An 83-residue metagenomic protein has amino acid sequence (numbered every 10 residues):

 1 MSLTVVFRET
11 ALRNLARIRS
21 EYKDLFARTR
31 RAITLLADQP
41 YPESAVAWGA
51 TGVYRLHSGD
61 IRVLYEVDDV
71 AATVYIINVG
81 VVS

Functional and structural regions predicted by a protein language model:
M1-V5, A16-F26, Y54-S83: Enriched for short, Lys/Arg-rich terminal
N14, A32-L35, N78: Residue-level recognition of specific faces of alpha-helices
R31-H57: A short, surface-exposed loop/turn module that caps and links secondary-structure elements
